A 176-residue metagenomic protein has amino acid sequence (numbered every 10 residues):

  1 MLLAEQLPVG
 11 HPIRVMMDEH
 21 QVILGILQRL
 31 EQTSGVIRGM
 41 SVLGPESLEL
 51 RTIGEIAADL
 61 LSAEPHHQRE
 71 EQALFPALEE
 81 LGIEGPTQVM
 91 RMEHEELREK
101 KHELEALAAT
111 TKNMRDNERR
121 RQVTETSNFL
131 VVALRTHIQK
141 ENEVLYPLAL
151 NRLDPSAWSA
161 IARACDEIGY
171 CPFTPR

Functional and structural regions predicted by a protein language model:
M1-R176: Small-residue-biased structural context
